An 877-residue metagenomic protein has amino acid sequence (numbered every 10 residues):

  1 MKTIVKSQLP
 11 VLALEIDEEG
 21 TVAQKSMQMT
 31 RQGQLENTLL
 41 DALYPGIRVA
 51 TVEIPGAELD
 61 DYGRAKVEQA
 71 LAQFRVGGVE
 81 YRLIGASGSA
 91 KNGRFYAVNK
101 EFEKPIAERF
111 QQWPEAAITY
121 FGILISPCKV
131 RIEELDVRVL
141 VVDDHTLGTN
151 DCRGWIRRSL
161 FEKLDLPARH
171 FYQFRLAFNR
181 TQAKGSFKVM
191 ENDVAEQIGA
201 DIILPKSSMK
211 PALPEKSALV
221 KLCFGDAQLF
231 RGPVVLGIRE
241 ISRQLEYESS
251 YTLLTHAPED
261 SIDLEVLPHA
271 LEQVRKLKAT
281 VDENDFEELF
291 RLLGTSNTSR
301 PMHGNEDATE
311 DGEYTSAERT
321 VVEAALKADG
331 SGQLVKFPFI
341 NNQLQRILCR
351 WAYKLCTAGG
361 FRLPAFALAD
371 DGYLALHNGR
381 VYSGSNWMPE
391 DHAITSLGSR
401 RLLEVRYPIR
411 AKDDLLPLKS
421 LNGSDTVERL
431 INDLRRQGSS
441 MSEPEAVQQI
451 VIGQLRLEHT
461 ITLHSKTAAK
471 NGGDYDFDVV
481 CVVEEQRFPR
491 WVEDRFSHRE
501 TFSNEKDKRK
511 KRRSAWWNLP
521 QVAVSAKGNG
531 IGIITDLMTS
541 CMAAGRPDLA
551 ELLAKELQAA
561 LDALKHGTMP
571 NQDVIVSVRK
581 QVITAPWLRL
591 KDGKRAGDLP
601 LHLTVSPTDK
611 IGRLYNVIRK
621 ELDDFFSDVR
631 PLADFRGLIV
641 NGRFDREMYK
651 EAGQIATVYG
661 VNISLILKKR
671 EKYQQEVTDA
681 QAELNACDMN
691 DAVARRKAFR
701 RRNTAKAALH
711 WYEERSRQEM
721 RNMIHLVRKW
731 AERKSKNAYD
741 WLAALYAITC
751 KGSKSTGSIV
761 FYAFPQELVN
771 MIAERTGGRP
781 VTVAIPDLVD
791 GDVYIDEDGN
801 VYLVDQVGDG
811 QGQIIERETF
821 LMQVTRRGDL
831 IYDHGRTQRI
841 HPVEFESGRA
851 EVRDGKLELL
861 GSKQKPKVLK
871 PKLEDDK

Functional and structural regions predicted by a protein language model:
M1-G472, D478-G810, I814-I815, R836 (+1 more regions): Beta-strand-enriched accessory nucleic-acid recognition/scaffold domains that flank the catalytic cores of large
G828: Short beta-strand/loop motifs in extracellular/secreted proteins, especially within beta-sandwich accessory domains
V843-G848: Short nucleic-acid-contacting surface segments enriched for D/E, G, S/T with interspersed K/R
